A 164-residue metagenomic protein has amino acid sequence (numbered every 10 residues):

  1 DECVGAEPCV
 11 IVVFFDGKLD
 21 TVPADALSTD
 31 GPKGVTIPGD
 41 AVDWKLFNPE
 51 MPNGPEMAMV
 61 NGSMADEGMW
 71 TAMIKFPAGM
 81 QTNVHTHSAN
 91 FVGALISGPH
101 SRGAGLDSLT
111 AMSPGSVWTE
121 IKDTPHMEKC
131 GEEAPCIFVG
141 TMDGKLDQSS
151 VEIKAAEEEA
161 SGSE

Functional and structural regions predicted by a protein language model:
D1-L19, S113, K122-D147: Ligand-binding loop in jelly-roll beta-barrel domains
E2-C3, A72, T82-H87, A104 (+1 more regions): Short histidine-centered beta-strand/loop micro-motifs that create catalytic or ligand/metal-coordination sites
C3-A6, E50-P52, M64-D66, T86 (+2 more regions): Extracellular/periplasmic catalytic domains that process cell-envelope and extracellular macromolecules
I11, M57-V60, T71-M80, F138: N-terminal post-signal-peptidase region of extra-cytosolic proteins
D20-G68, I153-E164: A short, N-terminal "cap"/entry segment at the start of jelly-roll beta-barrel domains of the cupin/DSBH fold
P52-P55, T82, L109, H126: Membrane-topology and secretion signals of cell-surface/extracellular proteins
S63, A104-T124: Short acidic-glycine-tyrosine-enriched beta hairpin
P77-M80, T86-L106: Glycine- and acidic-residue-biased ligand/ion/polar-headgroup-sensing regions
